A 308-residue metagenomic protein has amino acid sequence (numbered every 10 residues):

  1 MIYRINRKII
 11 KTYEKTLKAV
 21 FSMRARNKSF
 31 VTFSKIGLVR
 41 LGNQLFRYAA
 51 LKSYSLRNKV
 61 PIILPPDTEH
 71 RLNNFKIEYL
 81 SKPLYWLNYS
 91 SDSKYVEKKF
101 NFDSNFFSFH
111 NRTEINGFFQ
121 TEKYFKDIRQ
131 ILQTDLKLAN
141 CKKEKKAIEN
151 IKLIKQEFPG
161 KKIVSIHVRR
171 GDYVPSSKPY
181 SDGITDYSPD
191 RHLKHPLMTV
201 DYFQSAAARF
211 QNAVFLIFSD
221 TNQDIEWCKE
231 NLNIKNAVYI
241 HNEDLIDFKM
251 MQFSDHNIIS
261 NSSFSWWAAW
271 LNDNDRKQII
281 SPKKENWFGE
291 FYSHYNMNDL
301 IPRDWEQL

Functional and structural regions predicted by a protein language model:
M1-T16: Boundary detector for helix-to-coil junctions that initiate low-complexity/charged tails
K15-L38: Nucleotide-activated donor-dependent transferases that construct or modify glycoconjugates
R26-V31, D67-S205, R209, I301-D304: Secretory-pathway luminal glycosyltransferase catalytic domains
I36-F46: A short, glycine/small-residue-rich beta-strand->loop->alpha-helix junction that serves as a flexible
L41, Q204-Y295: Donor-binding and catalytic core of enzymes assembling or modifying cell-surface/extracellular glycoconjugates
Q44-L56, V200-A207: Histidine-anchored nucleotide/phosphate-binding helix
L64-P66, S165-V168, L216-S219, S281: Short beta-strand segments
S293-L308: Acidic, PIN/NYN-like endoribonuclease modules and their adjacent C-terminal/linker elements
